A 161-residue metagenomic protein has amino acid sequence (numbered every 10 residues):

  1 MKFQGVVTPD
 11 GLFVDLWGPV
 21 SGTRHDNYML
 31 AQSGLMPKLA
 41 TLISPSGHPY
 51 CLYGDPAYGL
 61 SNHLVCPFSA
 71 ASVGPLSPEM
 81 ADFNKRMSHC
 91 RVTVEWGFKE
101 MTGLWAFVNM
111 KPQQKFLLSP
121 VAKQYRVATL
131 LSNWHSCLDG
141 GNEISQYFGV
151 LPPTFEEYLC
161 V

Functional and structural regions predicted by a protein language model:
M1-V161: Short, well-ordered secondary-structure "scaffold" segments embedded in the functional core of diverse domains
